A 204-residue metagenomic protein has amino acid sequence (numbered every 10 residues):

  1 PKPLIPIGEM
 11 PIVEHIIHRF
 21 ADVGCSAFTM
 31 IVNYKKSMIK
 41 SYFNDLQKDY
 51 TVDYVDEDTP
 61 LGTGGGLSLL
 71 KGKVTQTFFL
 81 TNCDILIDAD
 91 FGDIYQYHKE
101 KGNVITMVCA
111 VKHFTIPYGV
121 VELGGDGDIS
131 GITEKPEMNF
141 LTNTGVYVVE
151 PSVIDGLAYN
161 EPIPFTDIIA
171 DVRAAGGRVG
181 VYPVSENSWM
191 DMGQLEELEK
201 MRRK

Functional and structural regions predicted by a protein language model:
P1-I39: N-terminal glycine-rich phosphate-binding loop and ensuing alpha1 helix
L4, V120-L123, V181: A structural signal for short hydrophobic beta-strand segments in well-ordered beta-sheet cores
I7, P11, E57-G64, I163: Conserved phosphate-coordination/catalytic loops
I12-H15, G65-L69, I168: Well-ordered alpha-helical segments embedded in enzymatic catalytic cores
H18, S37, S68, G92 (+1 more regions): Active-site phosphate/pyrophosphate- and oxyanion-stabilizing loops and adjacent acidic/basic residues in soluble
S26-F28, T51, V104, R178: Residues at the starts of beta-strands that form the adenosine-phosphate
K40-G125, V148: Conserved beta-loop-beta/alpha segment of the NTase-like Rossmann-fold superfamily that binds/positions NTPs
F78-F79, L86, G92-K99, K112-T115 (+1 more regions): Catalytic-core segments of class I nucleotidyltransferases/pyrophosphorylases that form NMP-activated intermediates
